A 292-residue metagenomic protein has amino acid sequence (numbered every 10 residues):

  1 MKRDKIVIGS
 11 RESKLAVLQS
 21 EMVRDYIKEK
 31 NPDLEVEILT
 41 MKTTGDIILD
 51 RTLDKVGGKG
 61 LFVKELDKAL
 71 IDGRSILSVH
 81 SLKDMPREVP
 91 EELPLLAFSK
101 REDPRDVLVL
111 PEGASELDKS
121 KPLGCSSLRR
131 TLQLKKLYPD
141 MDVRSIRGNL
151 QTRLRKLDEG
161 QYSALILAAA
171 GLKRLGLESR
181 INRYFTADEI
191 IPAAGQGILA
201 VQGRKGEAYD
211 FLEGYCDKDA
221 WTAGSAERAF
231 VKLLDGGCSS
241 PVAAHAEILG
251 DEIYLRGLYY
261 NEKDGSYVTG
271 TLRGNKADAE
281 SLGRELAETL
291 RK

Functional and structural regions predicted by a protein language model:
K2-K42, I48, K55, T131 (+1 more regions): Small-molecule-sensing regulatory modules
V7-G9, L39, S78, L96 (+1 more regions): Short, well-ordered beta-strand segments
R51-L77: Short, structured active-site "lid" loops
L66-K68, I76, H80, E88-P90 (+3 more regions): Nucleotidyltransferase catalytic core that binds NTPs
I71-S81, S163-A168: Paired acidic/hydrophobic, glycine-rich loop segments that form the ligand-binding mouth/hinge of periplasmic-binding
L82-K83, E91-R144: A conserved helix-loop-strand patch within extracytoplasmic ligand-binding domains of the periplasmic binding
L82-M85, A170-L172: Short glycine-rich anion-binding loops that position phosphate/pyrophosphate groups of nucleotides and phosphorylated
